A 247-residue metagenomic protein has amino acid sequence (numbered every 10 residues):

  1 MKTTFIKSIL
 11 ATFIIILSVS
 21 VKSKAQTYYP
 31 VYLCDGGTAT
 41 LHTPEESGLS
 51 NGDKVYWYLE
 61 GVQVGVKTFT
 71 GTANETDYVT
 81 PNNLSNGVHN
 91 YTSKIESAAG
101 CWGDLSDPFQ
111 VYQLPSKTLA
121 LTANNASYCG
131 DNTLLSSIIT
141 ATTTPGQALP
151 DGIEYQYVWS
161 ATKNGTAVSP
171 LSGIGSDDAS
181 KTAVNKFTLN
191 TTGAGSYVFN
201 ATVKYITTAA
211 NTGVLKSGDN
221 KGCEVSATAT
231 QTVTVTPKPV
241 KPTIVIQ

Functional and structural regions predicted by a protein language model:
M1-Q247: Extracellular low-complexity Ser/Thr/Asn/Gly-rich intrinsically disordered segments
